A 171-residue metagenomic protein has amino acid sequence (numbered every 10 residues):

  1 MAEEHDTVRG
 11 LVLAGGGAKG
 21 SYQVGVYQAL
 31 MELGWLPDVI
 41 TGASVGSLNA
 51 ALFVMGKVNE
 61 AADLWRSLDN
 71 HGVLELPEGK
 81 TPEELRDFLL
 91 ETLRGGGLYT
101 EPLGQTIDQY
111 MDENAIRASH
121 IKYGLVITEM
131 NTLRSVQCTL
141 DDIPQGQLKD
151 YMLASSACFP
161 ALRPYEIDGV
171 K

Functional and structural regions predicted by a protein language model:
M1-A43, A51-K171: Patatin-like phospholipase
